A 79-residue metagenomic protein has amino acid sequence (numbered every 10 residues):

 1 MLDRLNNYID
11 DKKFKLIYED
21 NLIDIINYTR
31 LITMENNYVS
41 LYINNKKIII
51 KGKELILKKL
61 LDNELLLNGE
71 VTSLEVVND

Functional and structural regions predicted by a protein language model:
L2-D79: N-terminal intrinsically disordered, cationic/polar leader segments that include organellar targeting peptides
